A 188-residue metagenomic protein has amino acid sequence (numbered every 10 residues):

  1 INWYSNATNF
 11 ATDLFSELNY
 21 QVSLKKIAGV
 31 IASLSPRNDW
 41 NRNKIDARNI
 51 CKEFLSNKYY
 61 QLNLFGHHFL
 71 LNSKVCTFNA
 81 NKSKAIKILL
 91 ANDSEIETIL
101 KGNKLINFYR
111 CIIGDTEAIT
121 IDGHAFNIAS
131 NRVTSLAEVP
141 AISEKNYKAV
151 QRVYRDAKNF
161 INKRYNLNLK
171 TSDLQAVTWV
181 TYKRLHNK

Functional and structural regions predicted by a protein language model:
I1-K188: HhH-family (HhH-GPD) DNA N-glycosylase catalytic core used in base-excision repair
